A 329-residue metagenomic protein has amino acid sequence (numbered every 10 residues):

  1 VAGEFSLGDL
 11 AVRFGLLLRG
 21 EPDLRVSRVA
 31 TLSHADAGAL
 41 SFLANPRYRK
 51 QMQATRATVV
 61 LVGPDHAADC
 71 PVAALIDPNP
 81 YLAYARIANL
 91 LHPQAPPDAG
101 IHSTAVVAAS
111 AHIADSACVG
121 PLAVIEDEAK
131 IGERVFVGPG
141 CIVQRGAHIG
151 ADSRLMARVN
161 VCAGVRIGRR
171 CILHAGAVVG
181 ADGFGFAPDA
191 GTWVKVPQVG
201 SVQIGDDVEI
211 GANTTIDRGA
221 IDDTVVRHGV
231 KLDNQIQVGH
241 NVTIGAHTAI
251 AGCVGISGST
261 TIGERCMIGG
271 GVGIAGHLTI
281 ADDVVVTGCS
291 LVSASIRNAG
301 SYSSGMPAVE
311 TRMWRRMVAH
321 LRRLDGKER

Functional and structural regions predicted by a protein language model:
V1-T104, V165, R170, G176-A177 (+3 more regions): Terminal amphipathic alpha-helical/low-complexity segments used for targeting or macromolecular assembly
F42, G100-E310: Structural signal for interior beta-strand "rungs" in well-ordered beta-sheet cores of soluble enzyme domains
